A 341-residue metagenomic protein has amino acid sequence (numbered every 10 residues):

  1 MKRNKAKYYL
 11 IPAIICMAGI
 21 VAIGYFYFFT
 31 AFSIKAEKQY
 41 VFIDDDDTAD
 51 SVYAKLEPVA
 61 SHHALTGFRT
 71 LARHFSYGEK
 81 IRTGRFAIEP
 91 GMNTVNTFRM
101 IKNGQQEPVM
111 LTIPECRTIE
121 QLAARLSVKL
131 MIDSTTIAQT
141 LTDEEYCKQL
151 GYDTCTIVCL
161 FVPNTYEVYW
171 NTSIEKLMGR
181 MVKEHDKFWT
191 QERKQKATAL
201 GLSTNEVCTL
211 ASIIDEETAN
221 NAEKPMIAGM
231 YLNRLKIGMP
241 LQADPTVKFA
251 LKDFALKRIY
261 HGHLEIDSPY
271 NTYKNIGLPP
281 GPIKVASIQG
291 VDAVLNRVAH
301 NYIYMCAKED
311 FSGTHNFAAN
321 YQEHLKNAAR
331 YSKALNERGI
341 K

Functional and structural regions predicted by a protein language model:
K2-K38: N-terminal type II signal-anchor transmembrane helix that functions as the membrane-insertion/stop-transfer segment
K5-Y9, I15-G19, Y53, H74-G78 (+6 more regions): Generic detector of short, locally flexible boundary/turn motifs and exposed helical patches
K7-I11, K38-Y40, G78-K80, R117-Q121 (+4 more regions): Short low-complexity stretches enriched in small and charged residues
Y25, A31-W189: Signal peptide-directed extracytoplasmic domains
T112, M131-T135, Y146-K341: Bacterial extracytoplasmic/cell-wall-associated proteins, especially those involved in peptidoglycan
